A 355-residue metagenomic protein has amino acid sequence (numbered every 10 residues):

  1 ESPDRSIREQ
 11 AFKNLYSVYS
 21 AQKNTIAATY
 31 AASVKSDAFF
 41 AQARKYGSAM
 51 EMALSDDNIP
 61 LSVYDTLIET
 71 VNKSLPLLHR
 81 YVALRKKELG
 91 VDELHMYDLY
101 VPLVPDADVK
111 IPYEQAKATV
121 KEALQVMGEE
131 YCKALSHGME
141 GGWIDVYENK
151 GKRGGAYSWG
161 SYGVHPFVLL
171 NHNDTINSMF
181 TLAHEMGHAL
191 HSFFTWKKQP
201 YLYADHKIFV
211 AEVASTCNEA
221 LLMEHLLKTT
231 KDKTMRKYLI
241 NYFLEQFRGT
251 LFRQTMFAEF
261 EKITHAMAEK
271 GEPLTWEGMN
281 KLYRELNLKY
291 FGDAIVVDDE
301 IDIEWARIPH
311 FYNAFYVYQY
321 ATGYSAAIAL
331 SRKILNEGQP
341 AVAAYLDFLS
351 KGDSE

Functional and structural regions predicted by a protein language model:
D4-F167: Contiguous, non-catalytic segments that form substrate-binding/exosite surfaces or channel walls
A11-N14, V18-A27, N171, T175-E185 (+3 more regions): Structured ligand/cofactor/substrate-binding pocket environments in proteins
K45, H172-T195, S215, A220 (+2 more regions): Active-site recognition of the HExxH zinc-binding catalytic motif
Y46-G47, E51, E93-M96, G154-P166 (+3 more regions): Active-site-adjacent bridging/hinge elements
N58, K87-Y97, L182, L190 (+3 more regions): C-terminal, non-catalytic "cap/extension" segments appended to globular domains
E122, V126-K133, W159, H188 (+2 more regions): Conserved helix-loop functional segments at active or binding sites
F167-N171, K198-I208, K237-Q246, H265-M267 (+2 more regions): Short beta-alpha connecting loops at secondary-structure transitions that line or flank enzyme active sites
H206-M235, F243-E245, G249, G323: Post-HExxH zinc-binding segment in Zn-dependent metallohydrolases
